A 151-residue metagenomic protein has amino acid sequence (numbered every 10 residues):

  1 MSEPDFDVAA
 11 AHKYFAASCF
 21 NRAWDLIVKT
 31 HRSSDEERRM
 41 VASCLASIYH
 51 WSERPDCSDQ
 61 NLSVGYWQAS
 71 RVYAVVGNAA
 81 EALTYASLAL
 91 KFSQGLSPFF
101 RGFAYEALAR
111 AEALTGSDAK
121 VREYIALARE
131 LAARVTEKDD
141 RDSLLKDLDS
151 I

Functional and structural regions predicted by a protein language model:
D5, W24, L45-S52, S87-Q94 (+1 more regions): Amphipathic alpha-helical segments of tetratricopeptide repeats
H12, C19, L26, S43-C44 (+2 more regions): TPR repeat positional signature
A17-S18, L62-V64, F103, S143: Residue register of alpha-helical TPR repeats
N21, Q68, A107, L114 (+1 more regions): "A position-specific structural signal for the A-helix of alpha-solenoid helical repeats
